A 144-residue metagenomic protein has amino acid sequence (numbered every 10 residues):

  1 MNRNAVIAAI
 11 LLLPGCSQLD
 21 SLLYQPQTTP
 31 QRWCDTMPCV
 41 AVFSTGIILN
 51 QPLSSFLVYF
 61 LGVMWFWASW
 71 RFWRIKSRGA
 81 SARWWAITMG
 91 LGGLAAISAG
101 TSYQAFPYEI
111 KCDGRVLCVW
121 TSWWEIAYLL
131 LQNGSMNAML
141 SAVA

Functional and structural regions predicted by a protein language model:
M1-Q18: N-terminal secretory/membrane targeting signals
L13-G15, L91-S98: Aromatic-anchored segments of alpha-helical transmembrane domains
P14-G15, W33, P38, K111 (+1 more regions): The N-terminal extracellular segments of secreted preproproteins, especially immediately downstream of signal
L19-G62: Hydrophobic transmembrane alpha-helical segments in integral membrane proteins
P38, V42-P52, K76-R83, V116-I126: Juxtamembrane loop-transmembrane helix junctions in multi-pass integral membrane proteins, especially the extracellular
S54-L57, L61, W85-A95: Hydrophobic alpha-helical transmembrane segments of polytopic
W65-R78, M89-G90, G100-A144: Internal transmembrane alpha-helix with an interfacial aromatic "cap," most often the third helix
